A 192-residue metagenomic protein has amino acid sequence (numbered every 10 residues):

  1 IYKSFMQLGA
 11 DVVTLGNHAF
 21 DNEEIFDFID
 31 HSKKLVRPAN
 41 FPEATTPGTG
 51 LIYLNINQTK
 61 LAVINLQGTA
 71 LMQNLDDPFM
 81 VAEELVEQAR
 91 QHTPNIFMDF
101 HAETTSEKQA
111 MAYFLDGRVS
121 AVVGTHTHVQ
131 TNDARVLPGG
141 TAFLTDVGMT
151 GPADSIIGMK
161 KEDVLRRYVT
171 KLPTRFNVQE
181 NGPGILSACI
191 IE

Functional and structural regions predicted by a protein language model:
I1-E192: Acidic, metal/ion-coordinating pockets
